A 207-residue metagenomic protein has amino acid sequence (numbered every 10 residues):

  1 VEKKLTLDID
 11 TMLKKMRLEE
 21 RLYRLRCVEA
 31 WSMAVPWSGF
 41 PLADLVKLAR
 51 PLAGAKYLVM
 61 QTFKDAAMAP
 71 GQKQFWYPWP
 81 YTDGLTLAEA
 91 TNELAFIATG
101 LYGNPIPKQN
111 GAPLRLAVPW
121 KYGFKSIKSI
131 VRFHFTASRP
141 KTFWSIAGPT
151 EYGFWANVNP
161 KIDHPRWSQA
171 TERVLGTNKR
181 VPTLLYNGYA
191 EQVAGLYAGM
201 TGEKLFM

Functional and structural regions predicted by a protein language model:
V1-M207: Structured, non-membrane catalytic/scaffold regions adjacent to prosthetic-group chemistry
